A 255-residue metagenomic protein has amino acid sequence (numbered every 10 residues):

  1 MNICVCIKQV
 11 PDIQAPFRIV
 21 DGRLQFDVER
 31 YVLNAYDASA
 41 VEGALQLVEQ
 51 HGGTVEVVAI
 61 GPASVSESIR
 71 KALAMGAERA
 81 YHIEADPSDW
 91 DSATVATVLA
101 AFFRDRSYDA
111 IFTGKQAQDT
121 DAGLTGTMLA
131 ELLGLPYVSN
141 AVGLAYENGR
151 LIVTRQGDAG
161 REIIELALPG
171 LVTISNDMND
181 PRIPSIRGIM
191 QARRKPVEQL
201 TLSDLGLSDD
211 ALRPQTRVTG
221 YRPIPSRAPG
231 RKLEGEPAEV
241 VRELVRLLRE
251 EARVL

Functional and structural regions predicted by a protein language model:
M1-L255: N-terminal glycine-rich FAD/FM-binding segment characteristic of electron-transfer flavoproteins
